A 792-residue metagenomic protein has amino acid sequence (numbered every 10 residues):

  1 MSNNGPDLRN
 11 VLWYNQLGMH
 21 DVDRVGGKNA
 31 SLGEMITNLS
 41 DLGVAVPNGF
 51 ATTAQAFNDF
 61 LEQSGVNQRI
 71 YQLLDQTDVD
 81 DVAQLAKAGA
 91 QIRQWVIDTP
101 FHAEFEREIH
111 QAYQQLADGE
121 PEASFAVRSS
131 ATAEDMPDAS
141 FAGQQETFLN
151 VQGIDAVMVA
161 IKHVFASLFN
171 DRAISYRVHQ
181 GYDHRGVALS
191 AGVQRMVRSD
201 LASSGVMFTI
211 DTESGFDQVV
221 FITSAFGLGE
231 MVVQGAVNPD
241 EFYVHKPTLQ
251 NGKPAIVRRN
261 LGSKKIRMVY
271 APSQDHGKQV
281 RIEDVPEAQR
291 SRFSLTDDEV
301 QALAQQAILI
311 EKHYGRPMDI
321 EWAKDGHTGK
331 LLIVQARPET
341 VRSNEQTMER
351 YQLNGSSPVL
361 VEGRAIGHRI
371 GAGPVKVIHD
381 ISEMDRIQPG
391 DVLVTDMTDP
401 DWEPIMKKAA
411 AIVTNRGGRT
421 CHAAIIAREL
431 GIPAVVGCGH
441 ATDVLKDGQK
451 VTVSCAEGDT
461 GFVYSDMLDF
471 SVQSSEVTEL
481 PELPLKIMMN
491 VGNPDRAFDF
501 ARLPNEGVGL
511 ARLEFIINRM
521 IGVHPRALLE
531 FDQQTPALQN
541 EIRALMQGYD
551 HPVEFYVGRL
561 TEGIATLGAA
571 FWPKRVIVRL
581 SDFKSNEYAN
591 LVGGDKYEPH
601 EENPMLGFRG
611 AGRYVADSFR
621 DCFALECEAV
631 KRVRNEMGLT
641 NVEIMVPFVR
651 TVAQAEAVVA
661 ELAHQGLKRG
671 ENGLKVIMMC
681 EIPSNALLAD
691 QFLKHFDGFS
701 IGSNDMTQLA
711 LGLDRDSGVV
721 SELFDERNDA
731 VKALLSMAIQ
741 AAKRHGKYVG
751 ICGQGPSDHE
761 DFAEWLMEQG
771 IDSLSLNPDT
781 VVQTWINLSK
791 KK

Functional and structural regions predicted by a protein language model:
M1-G192, L201, E287-D298, Q306 (+10 more regions): N-terminal beta-alpha lobe that positions the nucleotide/phosphoryl donor in ATP/NTP-coupled carboxylate activation
M35-N38, D211-S214, K408, A424-I432 (+3 more regions): Alpha-helix C-terminal capping segments
N67, H327, E339-N344, M348 (+4 more regions): Acidic, glycine-rich flexible loop/linker segments
Y113, P121-A126, A131-F141, Q145-L149 (+5 more regions): Conserved alpha/beta-domain cores
A139, F148-V151, A160-I161, S203-D211 (+7 more regions): Beta-strand scaffold of nucleotide-dependent catalytic cores
G143, G315-T340: Conserved metal-phosphate-binding beta-hairpin within the catalytic cores of diverse ATP-dependent phosphoryl-transfer
G215, V451, D705: Small/polar (Gly/Ser/Thr/Ala-rich) solvent-exposed segments that form structured loops/beta-strands/short helices used
V219-D319, K324-D325, R364-A372, T395 (+6 more regions): Conserved catalytic alpha/beta cores of large enzymes that bind or transform nucleotide phosphates and polynucleotides
